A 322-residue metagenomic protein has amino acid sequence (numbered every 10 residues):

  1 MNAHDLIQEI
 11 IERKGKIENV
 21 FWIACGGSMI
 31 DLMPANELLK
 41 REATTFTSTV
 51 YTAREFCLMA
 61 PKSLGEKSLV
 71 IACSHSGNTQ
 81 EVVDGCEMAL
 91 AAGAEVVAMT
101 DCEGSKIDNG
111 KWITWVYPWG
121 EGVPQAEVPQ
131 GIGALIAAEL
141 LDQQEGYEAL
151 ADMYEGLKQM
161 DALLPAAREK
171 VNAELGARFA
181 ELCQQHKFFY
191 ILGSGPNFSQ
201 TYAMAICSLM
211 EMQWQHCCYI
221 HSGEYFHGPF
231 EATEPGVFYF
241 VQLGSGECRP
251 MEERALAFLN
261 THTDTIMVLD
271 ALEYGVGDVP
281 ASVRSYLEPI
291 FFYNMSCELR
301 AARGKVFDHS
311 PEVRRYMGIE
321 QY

Functional and structural regions predicted by a protein language model:
N2-I11, E18-N19, A138-H221, F226 (+2 more regions): Active-site phosphate/pyrophosphate-binding segments
N2-L6, E55-K62, F226-P229: Structural motif
G15-A151, G156, S194, Q242-M267: Glycine-rich phosphate-binding loops that contact phosphosugars or nucleotide phosphates
V50-T52, D101, H216-E224, I266-G275: A generic structural motif
L64-K67, Q130-L135, T233-P235, V279-E288: Short, surface-exposed amphipathic charged segments that create phosphate/polyanion-binding patches used for binding
E103-W115, P229-A232, V276-S285: Glycine-rich, charge-decorated loop segments at or immediately adjacent to ligand/cofactor-binding or catalytic sites
S199-M267: Internal helical hairpin/lid segments
L272-P311, R315: Structured C-terminal subdomain patch of bacterial secreted/periplasmic proteins
